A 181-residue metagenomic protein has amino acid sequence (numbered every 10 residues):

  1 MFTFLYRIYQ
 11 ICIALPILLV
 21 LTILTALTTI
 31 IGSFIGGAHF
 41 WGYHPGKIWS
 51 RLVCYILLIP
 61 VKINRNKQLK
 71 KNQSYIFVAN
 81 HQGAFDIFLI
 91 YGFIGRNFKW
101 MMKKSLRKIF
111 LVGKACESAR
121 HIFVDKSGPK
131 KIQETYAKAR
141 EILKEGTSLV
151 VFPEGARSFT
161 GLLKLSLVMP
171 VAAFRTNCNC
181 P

Functional and structural regions predicted by a protein language model:
M1-K62, K114-A115: A transmembrane-helix-recognition feature enriched in membrane-embedded lipid enzymes and envelope glyco-/phospholipid
I59-P181: Soluble catalytic domains of membrane acyltransferases
